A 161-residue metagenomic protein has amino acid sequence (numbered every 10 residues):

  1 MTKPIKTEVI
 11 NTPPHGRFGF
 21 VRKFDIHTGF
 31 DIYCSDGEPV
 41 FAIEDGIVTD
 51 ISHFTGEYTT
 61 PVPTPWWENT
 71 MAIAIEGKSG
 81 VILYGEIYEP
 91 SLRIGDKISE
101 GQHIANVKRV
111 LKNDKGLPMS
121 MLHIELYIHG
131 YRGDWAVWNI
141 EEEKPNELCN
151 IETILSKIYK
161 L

Functional and structural regions predicted by a protein language model:
M1-I5, P90-Q102, R109, L117-L161: Acidic, glycine-rich catalytic/binding loops that coordinate metals and/or anionic ligands
E8-E44, I51-T64, T70: Short glycine/threonine/proline-enriched tight-turn/helix- or strand-capping micro-motif at secondary-structure
Y33, E76, G85, S99 (+1 more regions): Residue-level detector of conserved, well-ordered beta-strand and adjacent loop positions that form binding/recognition
C34-D36, G77, Y88, I128: Short, flexible loop/turn elements at secondary-structure junctions
E38, K78-V81, Y131-R132: Short acidic/polar mixed-charge low-complexity motifs
P39-I51, L92-V107: Short, well-structured beta-strand-loop connectors
I43-S91, K115-H123: Zn2+-dependent peptidoglycan hydrolase active-site motif and core
